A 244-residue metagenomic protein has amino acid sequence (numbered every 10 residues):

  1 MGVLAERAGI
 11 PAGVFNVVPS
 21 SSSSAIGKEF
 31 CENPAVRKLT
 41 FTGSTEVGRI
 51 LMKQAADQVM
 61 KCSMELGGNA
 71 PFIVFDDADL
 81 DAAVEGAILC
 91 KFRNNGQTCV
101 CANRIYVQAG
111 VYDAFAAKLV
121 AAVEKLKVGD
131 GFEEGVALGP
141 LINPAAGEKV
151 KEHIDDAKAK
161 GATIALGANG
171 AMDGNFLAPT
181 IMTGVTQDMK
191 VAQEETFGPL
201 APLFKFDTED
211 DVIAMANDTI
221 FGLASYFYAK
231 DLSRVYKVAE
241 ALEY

Functional and structural regions predicted by a protein language model:
M1-S21, A25-I26: PLP-dependent aminotransferase-like
R7-P11, L126-D130, M189: Short helix-capping segments at alpha-helix termini
V18, V74, L203-D207: Short acidic-hydrophobic, aromatic-tinged amphipathic segments that line or gate anion-handling sites
S21-E29, G43-I50: Beta-loop-alpha module in the N-terminal Rossmann-like domain of NAD(P)-dependent dehydrogenases, especially those
N33-L39, A56-Q58, T219-I220, L242-Y244: Glycine-enriched alpha-helix->loop->beta-strand junction motifs that scaffold or abut catalytic
K38, S44-T186, E209-D210, M215: ALDH superfamily catalytic-core signature
K91-T98, V136, K158-A159, A168 (+3 more regions): C-terminal segments
P199: Glycine-rich nucleotide-phosphate-binding loops and adjacent flexible coil segments
